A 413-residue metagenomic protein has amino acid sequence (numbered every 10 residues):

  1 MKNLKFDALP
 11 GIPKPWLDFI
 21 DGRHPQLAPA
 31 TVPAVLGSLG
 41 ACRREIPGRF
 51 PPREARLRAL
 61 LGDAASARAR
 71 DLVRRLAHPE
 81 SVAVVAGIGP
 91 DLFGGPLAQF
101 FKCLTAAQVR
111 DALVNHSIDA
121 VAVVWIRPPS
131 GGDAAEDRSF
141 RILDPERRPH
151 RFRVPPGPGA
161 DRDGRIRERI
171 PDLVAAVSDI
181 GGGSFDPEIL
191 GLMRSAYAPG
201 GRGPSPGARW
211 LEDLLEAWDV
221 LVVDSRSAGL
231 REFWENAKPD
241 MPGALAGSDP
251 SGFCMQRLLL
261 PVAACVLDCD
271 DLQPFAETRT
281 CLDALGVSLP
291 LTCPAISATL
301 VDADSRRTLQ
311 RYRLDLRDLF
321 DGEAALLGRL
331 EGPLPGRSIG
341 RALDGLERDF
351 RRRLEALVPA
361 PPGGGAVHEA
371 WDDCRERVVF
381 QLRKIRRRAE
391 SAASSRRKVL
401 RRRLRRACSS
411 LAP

Functional and structural regions predicted by a protein language model:
M1-A65, G364: N-terminal leader/transition segments
L4, A198, G207-G243, A325-P413: Long, compositionally biased intrinsically disordered regions
L72, P79-V114, L267: N-terminal catalytic cores of NTP/NDP-binding nucleotidyl/phosphoryl-transfer enzymes
G94-L97, R110-A134, P290: Glycine-rich phosphate/pyrophosphate-binding loops and their adjacent beta-strand/loop elements at enzyme active sites
S139-F140, L300-G332: A structural-propensity feature for long, helix-poor, extended segments
S139-R169: A glycine-rich helix N-cap at a beta->alpha junction
G181-C265, D271: Active-site cores that bind ATP or allylic diphosphates and position pyrophosphate for catalysis
L272-A284: Short active-site loop/helix that positions an aromatic residue
